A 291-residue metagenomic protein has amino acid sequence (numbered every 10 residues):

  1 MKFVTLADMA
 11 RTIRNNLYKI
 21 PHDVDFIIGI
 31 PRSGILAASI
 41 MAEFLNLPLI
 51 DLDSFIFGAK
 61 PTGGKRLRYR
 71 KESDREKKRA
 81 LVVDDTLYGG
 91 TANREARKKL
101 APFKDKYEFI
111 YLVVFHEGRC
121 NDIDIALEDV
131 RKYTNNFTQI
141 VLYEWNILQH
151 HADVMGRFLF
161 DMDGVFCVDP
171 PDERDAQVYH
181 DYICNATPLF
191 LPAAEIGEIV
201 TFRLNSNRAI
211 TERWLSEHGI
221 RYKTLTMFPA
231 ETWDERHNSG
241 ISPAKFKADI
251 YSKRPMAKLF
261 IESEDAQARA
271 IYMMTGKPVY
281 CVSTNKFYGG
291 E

Functional and structural regions predicted by a protein language model:
M1-M162, C167-A186, A209, R213 (+2 more regions): PRPP-associated nucleotide enzymes
P31-G34, R203-L204, E264-D265: Helix N-cap/beta->alpha junction signal
N46-S54, F109, Y222-M227, K277-K286: Short hydrophobic/aromatic-enriched beta-strand-loop microsegments
R79-D84, I241-D265: Conserved Lys-Pro-Asp/Glu-containing loop-to-beta segment of HAD-superfamily phosphomonoesterases, centered on
L87-R94, F246, Y251, E264-T275: Acidic, divalent-metal-coordinating active-site segment for phosphoryl/phosphodiester hydrolysis, typified by short
L112-V114, M256-E291: Acidic, Mg2+-coordinating phosphoryl-transfer loop and its flanking beta/alpha structural elements, shared across
F190-E212, T226: Substrate-recognition element of Asp-dependent hydrolases with the DxDx(T/V) motif
R221-P255: Donor nucleotide-activated moiety binding/catalytic core segment of transferases that use nucleotide-activated donors
